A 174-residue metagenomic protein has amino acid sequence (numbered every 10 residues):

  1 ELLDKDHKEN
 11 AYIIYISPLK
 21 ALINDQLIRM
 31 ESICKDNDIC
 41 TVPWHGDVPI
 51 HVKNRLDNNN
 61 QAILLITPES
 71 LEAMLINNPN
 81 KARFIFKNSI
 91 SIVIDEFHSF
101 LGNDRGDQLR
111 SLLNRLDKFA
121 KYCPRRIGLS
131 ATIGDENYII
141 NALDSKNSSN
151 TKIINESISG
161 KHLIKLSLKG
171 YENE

Functional and structural regions predicted by a protein language model:
E1-Q26, F119-C123: Conserved SF1/SF2 helicase motif Ia
K5, I28, G46-I90, L101: Conserved helix/coil segment N-terminal to the catalytic DExD/H
A11-I14, C40, N60-I63, E69 (+2 more regions): Loop/turn-to-beta-strand initiation segments
I16-K20, W44-V48, E156-I158: A short hydrophobic beta-strand->loop->alpha-helix junction that borders the nucleotide-binding pocket of P-loop NTPases
K20-A21, E69-E72, F97-L101, R105: Catalytic acidic motif of RecA-like/P-loop NTPases
L22-H45, N141-S148: Conserved helix-turn-beta segment of the N-terminal RecA-like "Helicase ATP-binding" lobe in SF1/SF2 helicases
N78-K87, F100-P124: Short, conserved "post-DEAD/DEAH" coupling segment immediately C-terminal to helicase motif II within the SF2/RecA-like
N114, R125-E174: Conserved interdomain linker/interface between the two RecA-like ATPase lobes of SF2 helicase motors
